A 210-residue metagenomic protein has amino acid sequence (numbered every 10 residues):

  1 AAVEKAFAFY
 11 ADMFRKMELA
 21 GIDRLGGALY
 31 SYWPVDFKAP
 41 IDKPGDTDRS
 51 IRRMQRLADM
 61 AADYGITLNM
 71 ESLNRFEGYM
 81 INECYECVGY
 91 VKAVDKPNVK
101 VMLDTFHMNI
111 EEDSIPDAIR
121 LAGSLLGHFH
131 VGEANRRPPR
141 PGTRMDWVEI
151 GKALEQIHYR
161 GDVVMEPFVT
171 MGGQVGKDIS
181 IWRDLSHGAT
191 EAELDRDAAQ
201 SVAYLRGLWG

Functional and structural regions predicted by a protein language model:
A1-K100, I110, G188, A192-D195: Active-site acidic/histidine proton-transfer and metal-coordination neighborhood in alpha/beta enzyme cores
D12-R15, G21-D23, I81-L103, N109-G210: Histidine-acidic metal/acid-base catalytic patches
